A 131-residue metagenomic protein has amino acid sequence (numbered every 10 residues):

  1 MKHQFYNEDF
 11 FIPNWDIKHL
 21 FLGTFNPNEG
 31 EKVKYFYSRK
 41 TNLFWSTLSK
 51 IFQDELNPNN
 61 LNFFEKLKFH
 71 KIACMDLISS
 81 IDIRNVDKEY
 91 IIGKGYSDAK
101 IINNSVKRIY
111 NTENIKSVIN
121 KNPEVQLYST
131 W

Functional and structural regions predicted by a protein language model:
M1-K50, D54, N62-F63, N114-V125: Active-site and ligand/interface coordination hotspots across diverse enzymes and nucleic-acid-associated assemblies
M1-N14, I81-W131: Glycine/proline-rich loop-helix segments at beta-alpha junctions forming the active-site rim of enzyme cores
L22-T24, M75-L77, S129-W131: Short His-Asn-centered micro-motif
G30, K34-I101: Short, surface-exposed acidic-centric catalytic microdomains
